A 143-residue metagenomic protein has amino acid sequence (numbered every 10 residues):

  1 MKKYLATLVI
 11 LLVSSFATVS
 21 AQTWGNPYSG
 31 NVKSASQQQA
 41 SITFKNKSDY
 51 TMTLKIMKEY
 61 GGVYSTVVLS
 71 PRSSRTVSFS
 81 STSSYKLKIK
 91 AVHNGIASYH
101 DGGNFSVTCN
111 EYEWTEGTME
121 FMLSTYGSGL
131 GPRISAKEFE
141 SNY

Functional and structural regions predicted by a protein language model:
Y4-F16: Sec-dependent N-terminal signal peptides
A21-Y60, S65, K90-Y143: Primarily secretory-pathway and cell-envelope proteins
F44, S80-T82: Mature, secreted membrane-active peptide modules
S65-P71: Short beta-strand segments within Ig-like beta-sandwich modules, predominantly Fibronectin type-III
P71-R72, T82: Tight coil/turn sites that cap or link beta-strands
S73-V77: Short strand-edge motifs at loop-to-beta-strand transitions and within beta-strands of extracellular beta-rich domains
S84-L87: A short tyrosine-centered beta-strand micro-motif
